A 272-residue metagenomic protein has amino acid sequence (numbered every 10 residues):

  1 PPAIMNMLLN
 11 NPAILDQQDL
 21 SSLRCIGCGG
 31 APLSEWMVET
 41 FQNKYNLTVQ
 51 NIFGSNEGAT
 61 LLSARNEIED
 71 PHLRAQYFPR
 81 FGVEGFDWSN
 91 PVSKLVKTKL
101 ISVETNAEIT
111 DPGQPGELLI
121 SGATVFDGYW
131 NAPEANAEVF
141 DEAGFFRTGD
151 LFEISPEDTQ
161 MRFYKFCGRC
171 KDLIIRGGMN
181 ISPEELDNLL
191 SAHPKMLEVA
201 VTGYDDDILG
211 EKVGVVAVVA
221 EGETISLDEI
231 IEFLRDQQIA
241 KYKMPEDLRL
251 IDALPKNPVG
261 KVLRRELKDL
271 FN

Functional and structural regions predicted by a protein language model:
A3, A31-P32, T124: Alpha-helix/helix-capping structural signal
L9-F81, K97, A107: Gly/Ser/Thr-rich phosphate-binding loop
L20-L23, L95, M196, P245: Core-facing hydrophobic residues within beta-strands of well-ordered domains
G30-A31, E39, S55, L62-N66 (+4 more regions): Active-site glycine/GP-rich loop and adjacent strand/helix microenvironment that borders small-molecule binding pockets
L61-N66, I101, S121, V218: Short beta-strand-to-turn element immediately C-terminal to the catalytic PLP-Schiff-base lysine in fold type I
A75-V92, V139-A143: Short Gly/Pro-enriched turn/cap motifs at secondary-structure boundaries
W88-K97, T105-V139, I181: Conserved ATP/PPi-binding loop(s) of AMP-dependent carboxylate-activating enzymes
G122, D127-G128, E138, L151-K243 (+3 more regions): AMP-binding/adenylate-forming catalytic core of the ANL superfamily
